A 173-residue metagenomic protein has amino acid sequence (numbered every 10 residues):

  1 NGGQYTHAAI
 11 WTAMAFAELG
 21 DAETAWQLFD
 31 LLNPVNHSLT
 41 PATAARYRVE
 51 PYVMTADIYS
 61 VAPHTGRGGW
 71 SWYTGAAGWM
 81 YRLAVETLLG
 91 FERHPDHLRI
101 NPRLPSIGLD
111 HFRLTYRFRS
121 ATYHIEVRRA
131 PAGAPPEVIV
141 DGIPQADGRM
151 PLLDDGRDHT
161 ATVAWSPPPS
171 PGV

Functional and structural regions predicted by a protein language model:
Q4, I10-V173: Non-catalytic C-terminal accessory modules of carbohydrate-active enzymes
